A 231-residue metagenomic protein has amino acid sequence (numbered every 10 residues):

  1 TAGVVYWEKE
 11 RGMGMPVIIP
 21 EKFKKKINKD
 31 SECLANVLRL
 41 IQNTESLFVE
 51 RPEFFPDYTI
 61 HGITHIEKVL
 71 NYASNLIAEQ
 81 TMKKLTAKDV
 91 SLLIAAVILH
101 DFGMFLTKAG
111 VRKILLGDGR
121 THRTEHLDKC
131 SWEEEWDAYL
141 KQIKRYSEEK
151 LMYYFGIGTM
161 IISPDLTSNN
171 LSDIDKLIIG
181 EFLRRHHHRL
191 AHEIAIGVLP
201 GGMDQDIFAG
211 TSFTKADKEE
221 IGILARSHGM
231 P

Functional and structural regions predicted by a protein language model:
V17-F23: Boundary/junction segments of secreted and surface-exposed precursor proteins
C33-E50: Short alpha-helical hairpin
E50-Y58, D173-I178: Glycine- and acidic
F55-L92, F105: Alpha-helical phosphate/pyrophosphate-handling elements in metalloenzyme active cores
K83-P231: Divalent metal-dependent catalytic cores for phosphoryl transfer on phosphate-bearing substrates
